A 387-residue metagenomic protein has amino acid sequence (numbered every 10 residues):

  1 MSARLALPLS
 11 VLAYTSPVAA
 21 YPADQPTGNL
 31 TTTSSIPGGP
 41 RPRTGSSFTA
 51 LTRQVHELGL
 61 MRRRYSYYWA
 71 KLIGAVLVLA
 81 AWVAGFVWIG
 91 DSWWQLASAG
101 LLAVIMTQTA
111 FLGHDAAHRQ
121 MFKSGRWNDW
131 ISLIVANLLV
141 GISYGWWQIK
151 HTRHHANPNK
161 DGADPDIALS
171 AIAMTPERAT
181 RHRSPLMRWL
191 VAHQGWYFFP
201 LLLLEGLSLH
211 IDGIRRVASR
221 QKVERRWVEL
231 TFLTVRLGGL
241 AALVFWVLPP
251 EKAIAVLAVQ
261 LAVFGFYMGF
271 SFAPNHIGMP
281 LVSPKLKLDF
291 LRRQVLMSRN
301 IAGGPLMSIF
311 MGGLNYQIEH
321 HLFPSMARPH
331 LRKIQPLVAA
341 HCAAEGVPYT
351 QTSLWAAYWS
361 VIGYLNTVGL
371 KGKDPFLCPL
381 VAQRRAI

Functional and structural regions predicted by a protein language model:
M1-R4, P17, T33, I73-L77 (+1 more regions): Short linear, low-complexity motifs centered on an aromatic residue
M1-R41, F376-I387: Short, intrinsically disordered terminal tails adjacent to the first/last structured region
Y21, L30-R53, Y197-S208: Short, charged cytosolic
G39-A75: Low-complexity, highly charged intrinsically disordered N-terminal segments that act as targeting/localization
R41-T52, L77-V87, A116, L286-I301 (+1 more regions): Conserved oxyanion/phosphate-binding beta-strand-loop segments in alpha/beta enzyme cores
R63-T109, A136-G141, G195-L209, K222-F272: Alpha-helical bilayer-embedded segments of polytopic membrane proteins, i.e., transmembrane/intramembrane helices
L101-K222, S283-D374: Membrane-embedded catalytic scaffold of the fatty acid hydroxylase/desaturase
Q260-A273, I277-G278, V338-A344, P348: C-terminal, active-site-flanking charged/polar segments
